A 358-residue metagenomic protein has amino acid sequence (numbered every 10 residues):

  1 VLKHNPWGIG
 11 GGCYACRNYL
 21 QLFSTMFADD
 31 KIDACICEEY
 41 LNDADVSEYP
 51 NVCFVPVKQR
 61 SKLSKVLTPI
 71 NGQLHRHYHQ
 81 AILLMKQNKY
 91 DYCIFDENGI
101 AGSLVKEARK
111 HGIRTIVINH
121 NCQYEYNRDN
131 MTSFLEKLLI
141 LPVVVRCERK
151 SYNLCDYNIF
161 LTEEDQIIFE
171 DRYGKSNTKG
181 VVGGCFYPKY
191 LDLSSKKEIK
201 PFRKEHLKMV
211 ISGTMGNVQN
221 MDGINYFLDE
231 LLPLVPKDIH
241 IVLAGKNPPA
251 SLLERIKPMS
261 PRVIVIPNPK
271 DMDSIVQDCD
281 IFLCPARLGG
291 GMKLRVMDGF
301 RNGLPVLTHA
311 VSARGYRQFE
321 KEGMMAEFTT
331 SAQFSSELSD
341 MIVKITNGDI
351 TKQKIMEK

Functional and structural regions predicted by a protein language model:
V1-P50, K86-N88: N-terminal subdomain of nucleotide-sugar transferases
A15, V182-R255, V265-M272, Q277: Conserved catalytic-core segment of nucleotide-activated headgroup transferases in glycan assembly
I82-A101, I113-I116: Short N-terminal targeting/anchoring amphipathic segment
I82-L83, Q123, K137-N158: Membrane-proximal helix-turn-helix segments that form the acceptor-binding/catalytic region of lipid-linked
A108-N130: Active-site proximal beta-strand in glycosyltransferases
R149, N153-S194: Donor nucleotide-sugar binding/catalytic pocket of nucleotide-sugar-dependent glycosyltransferases
D156, Q277-G291, L304: Acidic donor-binding loop of glycosyltransferase active sites
R295-D298, P305-A310: Short hydrophobic beta-strand element within catalytic cores of glycosyltransferases and related nucleotide-activated
